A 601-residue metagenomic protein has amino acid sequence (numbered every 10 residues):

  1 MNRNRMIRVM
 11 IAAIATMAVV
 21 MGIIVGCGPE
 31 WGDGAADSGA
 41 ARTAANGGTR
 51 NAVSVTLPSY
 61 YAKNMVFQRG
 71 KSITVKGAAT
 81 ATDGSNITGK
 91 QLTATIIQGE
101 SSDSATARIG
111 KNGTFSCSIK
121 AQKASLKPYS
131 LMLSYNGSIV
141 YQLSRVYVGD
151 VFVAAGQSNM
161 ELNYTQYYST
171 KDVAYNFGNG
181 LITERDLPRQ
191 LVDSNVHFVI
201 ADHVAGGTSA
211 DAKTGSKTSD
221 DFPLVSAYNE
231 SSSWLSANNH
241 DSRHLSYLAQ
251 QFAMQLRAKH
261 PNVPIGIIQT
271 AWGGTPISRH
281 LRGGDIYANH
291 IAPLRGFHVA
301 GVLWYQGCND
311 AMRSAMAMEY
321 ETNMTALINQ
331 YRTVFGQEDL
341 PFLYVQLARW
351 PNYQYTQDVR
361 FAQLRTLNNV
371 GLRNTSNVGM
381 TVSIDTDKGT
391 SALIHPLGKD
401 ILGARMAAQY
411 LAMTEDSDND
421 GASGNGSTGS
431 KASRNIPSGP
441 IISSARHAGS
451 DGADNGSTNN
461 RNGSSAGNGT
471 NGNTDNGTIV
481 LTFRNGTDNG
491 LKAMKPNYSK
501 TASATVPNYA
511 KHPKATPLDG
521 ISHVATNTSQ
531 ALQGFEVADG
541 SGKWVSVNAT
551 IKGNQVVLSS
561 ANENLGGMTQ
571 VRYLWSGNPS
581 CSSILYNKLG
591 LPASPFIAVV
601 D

Functional and structural regions predicted by a protein language model:
N2-I14: Bacterial N-terminal signal peptides that target proteins for export
A12-I23: Bacterial N-terminal signal peptides
C27-P29: N-terminal Sec signal peptide cleavage junction
D33-G34, G39-G456, G463, G467-D601: Cell-envelope and extracellular/periplasmic
